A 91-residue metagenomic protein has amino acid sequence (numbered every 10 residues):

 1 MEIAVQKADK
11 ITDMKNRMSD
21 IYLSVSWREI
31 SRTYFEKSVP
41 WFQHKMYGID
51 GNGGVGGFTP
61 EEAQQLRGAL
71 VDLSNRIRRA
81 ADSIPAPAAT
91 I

Functional and structural regions predicted by a protein language model:
E2-D9, L70, R76, P85: Cell-surface/extracellular proteins and modules involved in cell-wall/glycan interaction or trafficking/anchoring
V5-L23: Short, amphipathic alpha-helical "recognition" segments used to contact nucleic acids or chromatin
S24, E36-V39: Alpha-helix boundary/capping and short turn/kink residues
S26-Y34: Short alpha-helical "recognition helix" segments of helix-turn-helix
S38-T59: Recognition helix of helix-turn-helix/homeodomain-like DNA-binding domains that insert into the DNA major groove
D50, R76-I91: Short, charged recognition helix plus adjacent turn of helix-turn-helix-like nucleic-acid-binding domains
G57-R78: DNA major-groove recognition helix of helix-turn-helix/homeodomain DNA-binding modules
